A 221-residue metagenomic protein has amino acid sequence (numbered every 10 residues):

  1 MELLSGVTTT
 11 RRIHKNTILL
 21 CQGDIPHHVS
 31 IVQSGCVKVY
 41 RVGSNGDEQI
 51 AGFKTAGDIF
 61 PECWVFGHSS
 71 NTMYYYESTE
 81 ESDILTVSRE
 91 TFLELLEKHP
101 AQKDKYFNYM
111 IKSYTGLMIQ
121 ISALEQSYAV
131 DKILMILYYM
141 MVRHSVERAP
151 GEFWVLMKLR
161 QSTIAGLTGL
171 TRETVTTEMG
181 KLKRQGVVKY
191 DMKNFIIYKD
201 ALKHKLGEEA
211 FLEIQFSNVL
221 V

Functional and structural regions predicted by a protein language model:
M1, G52-I111, T115: Cyclic-nucleotide recognition modules
M1-K15: Short proline/glycine- and basic residue-enriched helix-capping loop/turn segments at helix->loop/beta transitions
T8, P26-H27, V155: Short loop/turn microsegments at loop-to-beta-strand junctions
R11, S30, G52, E77 (+3 more regions): Residues that recognize and position ribonucleotide moieties
T17-E80: Cyclic nucleotide-binding regulatory domains
C63, Y109, K132, Q215-V221: Long cytosolic regulatory regions associated with cyclic-nucleotide signaling
A101-L167: Polybasic "coupling" helices that flank or enter modular domains
V142-V221: Phosphate-/nucleic-acid-contacting segments
